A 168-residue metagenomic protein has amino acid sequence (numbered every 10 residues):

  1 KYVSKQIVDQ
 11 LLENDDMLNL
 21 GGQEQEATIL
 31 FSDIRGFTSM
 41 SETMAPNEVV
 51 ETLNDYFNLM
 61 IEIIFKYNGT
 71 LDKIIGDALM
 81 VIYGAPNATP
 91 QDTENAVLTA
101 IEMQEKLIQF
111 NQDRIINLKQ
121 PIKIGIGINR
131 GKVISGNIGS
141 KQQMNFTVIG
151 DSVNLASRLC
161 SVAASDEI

Functional and structural regions predicted by a protein language model:
K1-E24: Regulatory cytosolic signal-relay segments
M17-L98: Catalytic NTP-binding/metal-coordinating core of nucleotidyl cyclase/transferase enzymes
Q23-E26, P121-K123, Q142, A164: Short loop/turn elements that form and flank the Walker-type P-loop nucleotide-binding site in RecA-like NTPase cores
L53-G69, A85-I126, R130, D151-C160: Alpha-helical scaffold within the catalytic cores of cyclic-nucleotide enzymes
I82-Y83, S135-N137: Amphipathic coiled-coil signal-relay and dimerization helices
Q91, M144-T147, D166-I168: Catalytic cores and conserved motifs of cyclic dinucleotide signaling enzymes
I116, I138-G150: Short, surface-exposed loop/helix-turn segments at secondary-structure junctions that function as lids/hinges flanking
V133-S135, A156, V162-I168: Cytosolic regulatory/linker segments at or just downstream of nucleotide-handling modules in signal-transduction
